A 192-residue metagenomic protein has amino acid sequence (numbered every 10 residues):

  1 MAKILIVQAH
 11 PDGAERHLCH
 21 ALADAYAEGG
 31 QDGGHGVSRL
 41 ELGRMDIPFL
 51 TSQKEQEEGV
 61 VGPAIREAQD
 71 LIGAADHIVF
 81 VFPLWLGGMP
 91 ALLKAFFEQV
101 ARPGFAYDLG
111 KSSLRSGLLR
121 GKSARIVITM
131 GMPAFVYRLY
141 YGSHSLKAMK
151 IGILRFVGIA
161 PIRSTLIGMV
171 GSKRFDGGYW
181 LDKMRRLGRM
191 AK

Functional and structural regions predicted by a protein language model:
A2-H35: N-terminal beta1-alpha1 ligand-phosphate binding loop
A9, L42, T129: Cofactor-binding loop segments of dinucleotide-utilizing enzymes, especially the Rossmann-like FAD- and NAD(P)+-binding
H17-A21, A91-A95, Y179: Generic recognition of short, well-ordered alpha-helical segments
G33-S38, I159-P161: A generic structural motif
R39-V60, G177: N-terminal beta-loop-helix "entrance" segment that forms/cooperates in small-molecule cofactor or anionic ligand
V60-M149: Helix-loop-strand module that forms the ligand-binding subsite of alpha/beta enzymes
V136-K192: Glycine-rich phosphate/pyrophosphate-binding loop and the adjoining helix
